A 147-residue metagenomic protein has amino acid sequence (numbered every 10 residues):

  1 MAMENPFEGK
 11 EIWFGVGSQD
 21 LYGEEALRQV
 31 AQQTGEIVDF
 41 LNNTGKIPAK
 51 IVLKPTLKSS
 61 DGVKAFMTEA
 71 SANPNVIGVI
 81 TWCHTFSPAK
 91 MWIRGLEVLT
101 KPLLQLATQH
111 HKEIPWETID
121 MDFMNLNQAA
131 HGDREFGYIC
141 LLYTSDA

Functional and structural regions predicted by a protein language model:
M1-K10, N43-G45: Basic/polar N-terminal segments that are highly enriched at the extreme N-terminus, encompassing both cleavable
Q19-G35, F123-A129: Glycine- and acidic-residue-enriched helix-capping/strand-helix junction motifs
I37-A49: Signal peptide-proximal N-terminal region of secreted/periplasmic/extracellular or secretory-lumen proteins
I51-G62: Short beta->alpha junction loops
V63-V76, I93-G95: Short, well-structured alpha-helical segments in soluble
V76-T85, L104-L106: Periplasmic-binding protein-like
G95-D120, M124-E135: Short, acidic/small-residue loops that bind anionic groups at enzyme active sites
Y143-A147: Conserved small/polar residues in nucleotide/adenosyl-binding loops
